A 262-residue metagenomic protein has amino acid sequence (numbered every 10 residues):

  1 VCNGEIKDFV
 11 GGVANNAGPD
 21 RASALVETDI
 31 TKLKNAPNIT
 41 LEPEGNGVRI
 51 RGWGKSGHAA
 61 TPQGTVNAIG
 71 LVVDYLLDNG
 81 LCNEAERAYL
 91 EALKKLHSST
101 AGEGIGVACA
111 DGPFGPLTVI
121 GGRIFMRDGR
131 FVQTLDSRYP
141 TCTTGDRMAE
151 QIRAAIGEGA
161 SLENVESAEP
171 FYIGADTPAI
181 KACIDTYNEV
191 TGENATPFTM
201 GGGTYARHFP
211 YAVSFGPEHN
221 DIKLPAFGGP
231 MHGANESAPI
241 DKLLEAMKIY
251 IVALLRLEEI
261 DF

Functional and structural regions predicted by a protein language model:
V1, D29-I39, D74-C82, Q151-A160 (+4 more regions): Generic non-transmembrane alpha-helical segments
V1-T141: Midchain, well-structured core segments that form catalytic/ion-binding scaffolds
G18, A22, D29, A68 (+9 more regions): General structural feature for long, well-ordered alpha-helical segments within catalytic domains of soluble enzymes
I50-H58, S161-E166, F227-A234: A short small-residue
Q63-V66, T177, S237: Short, conserved loop/turn and helix-capping segments at secondary-structure boundaries that abut family-defining
M126-G202: Substrate-recognition/cap regions that form aromatic- and gly/pro-loop-enriched pockets for small-molecule ligands
R127, T186, E193-I260: Zn-dependent metallopeptidase/amidohydrolase metal-coordination segment
